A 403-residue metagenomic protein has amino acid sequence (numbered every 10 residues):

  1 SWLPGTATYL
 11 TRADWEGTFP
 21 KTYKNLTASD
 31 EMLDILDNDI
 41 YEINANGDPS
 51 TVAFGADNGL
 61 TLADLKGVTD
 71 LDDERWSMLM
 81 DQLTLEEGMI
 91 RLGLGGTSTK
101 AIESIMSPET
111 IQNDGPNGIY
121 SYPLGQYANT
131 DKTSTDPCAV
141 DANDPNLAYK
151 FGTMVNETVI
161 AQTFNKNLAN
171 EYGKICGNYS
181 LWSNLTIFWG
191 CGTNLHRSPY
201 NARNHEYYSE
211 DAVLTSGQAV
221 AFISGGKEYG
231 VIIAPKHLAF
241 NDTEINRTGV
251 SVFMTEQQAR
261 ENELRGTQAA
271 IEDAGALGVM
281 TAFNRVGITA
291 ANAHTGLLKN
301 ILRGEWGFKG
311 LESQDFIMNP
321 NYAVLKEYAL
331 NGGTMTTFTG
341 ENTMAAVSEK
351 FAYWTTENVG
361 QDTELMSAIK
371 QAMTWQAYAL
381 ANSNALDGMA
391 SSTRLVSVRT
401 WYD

Functional and structural regions predicted by a protein language model:
S1-D403: Glycoside hydrolase catalytic-domain context in secreted enzymes
